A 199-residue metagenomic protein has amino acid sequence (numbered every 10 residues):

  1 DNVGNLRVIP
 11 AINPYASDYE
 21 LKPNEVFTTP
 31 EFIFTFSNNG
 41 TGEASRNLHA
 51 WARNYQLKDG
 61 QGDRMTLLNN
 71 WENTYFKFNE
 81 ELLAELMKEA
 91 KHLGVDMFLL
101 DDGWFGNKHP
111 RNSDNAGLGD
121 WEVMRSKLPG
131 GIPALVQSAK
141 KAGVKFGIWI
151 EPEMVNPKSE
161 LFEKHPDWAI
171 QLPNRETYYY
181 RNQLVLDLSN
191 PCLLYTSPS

Functional and structural regions predicted by a protein language model:
D1-W51, L57: N-terminal accessory beta-strand-rich subdomains and adjacent acidic, glycine-rich linkers that precede catalytic cores
L48-R53, K164-W168: Short acidic/polar alpha-helix capping motifs at helix-coil junctions
Q56-L57, K88: Short, flexible, glycine/charge-rich loop motifs used to bind or transfer phosphoryl groups or to couple energy/partner
D59-Q61: Extracellular/periplasmic catalytic domains that process cell-envelope and extracellular macromolecules
D63-S138, A142-L194: Aromatic-lined carbohydrate-binding/catalytic grooves of carbohydrate-active enzymes
Y195-S199: Conserved small/polar residues in nucleotide/adenosyl-binding loops
